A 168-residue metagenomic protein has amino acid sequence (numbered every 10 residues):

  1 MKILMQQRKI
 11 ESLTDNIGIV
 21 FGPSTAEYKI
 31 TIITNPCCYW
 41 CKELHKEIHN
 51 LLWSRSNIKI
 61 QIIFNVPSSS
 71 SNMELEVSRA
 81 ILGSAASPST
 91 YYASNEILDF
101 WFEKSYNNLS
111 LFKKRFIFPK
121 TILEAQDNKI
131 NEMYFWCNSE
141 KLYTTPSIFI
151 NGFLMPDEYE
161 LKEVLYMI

Functional and structural regions predicted by a protein language model:
M1-I10: N-terminal targeting signals for export/organelle localization
E11-Y28, W53: A short beta-strand-turn-helix
I17-V20, M133-N138: Generic recognition of flexible, low-complexity loop/linker segments
Y28-K29, S147: Structural motif
T31, P36, K42-E124, W136-Y143 (+1 more regions): Structural alpha/beta surface segment adjacent to cysteine/selenocysteine redox centers across thiol/disulfide enzymes
N131-Y134, T145, N151-F153: Internal catalytic domains of large membrane-associated glycosyltransferases
I150-I168: Non-catalytic, surface beta->alpha helical segment in thiol-disulfide oxidoreductase systems
